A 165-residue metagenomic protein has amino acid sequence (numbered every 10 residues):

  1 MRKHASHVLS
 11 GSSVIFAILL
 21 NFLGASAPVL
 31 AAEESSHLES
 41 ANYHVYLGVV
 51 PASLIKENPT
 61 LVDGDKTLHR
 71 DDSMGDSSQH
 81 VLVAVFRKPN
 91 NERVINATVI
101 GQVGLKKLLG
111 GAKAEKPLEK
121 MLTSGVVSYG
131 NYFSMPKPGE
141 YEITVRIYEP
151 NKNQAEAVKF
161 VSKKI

Functional and structural regions predicted by a protein language model:
M1-G11: N-terminal secretory signal peptides that target proteins for export/translocation
S10-A25: Bacterial N-terminal signal peptides
A31-H80, F86, K164: Beta-strand-rich domain onsets/edges
R87, I147-E149: Surface-exposed loop/turn motifs at beta-strand-loop junctions within extracellular Ig-like and Fibronectin type III
P89-K106, G111-K116: Short flexible loop/turn segments that cap and initiate beta-strands
K113-R146: Short, solvent-exposed, Trp/other aromatic-anchored flexible loops in extracytoplasmic proteins
E149-E156: Short acidic/polar inter-strand loop motif in beta-rich domains
E156-I165: Short beta-strand elements
